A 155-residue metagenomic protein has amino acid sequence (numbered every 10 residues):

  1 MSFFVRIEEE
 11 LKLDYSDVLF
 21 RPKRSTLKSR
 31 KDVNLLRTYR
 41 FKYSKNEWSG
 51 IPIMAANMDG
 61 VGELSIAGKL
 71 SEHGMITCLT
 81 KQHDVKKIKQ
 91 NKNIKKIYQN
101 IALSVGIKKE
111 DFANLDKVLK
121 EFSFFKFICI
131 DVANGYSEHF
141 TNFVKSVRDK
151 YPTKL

Functional and structural regions predicted by a protein language model:
M1-L155: Active-site entrance/lid segments in N-terminal catalytic domains of soluble metabolic enzymes
